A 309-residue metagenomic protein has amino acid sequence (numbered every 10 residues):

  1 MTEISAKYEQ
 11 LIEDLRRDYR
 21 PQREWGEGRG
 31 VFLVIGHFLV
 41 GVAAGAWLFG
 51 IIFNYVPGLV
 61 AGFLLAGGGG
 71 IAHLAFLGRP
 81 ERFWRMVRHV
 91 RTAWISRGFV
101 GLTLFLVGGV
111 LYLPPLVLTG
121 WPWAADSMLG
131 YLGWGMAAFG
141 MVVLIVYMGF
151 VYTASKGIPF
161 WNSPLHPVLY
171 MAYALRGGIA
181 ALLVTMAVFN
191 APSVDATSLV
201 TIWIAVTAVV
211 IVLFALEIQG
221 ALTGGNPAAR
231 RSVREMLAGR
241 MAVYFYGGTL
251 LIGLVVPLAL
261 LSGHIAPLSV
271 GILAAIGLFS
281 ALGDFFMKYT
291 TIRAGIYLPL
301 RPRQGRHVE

Functional and structural regions predicted by a protein language model:
M1-V56, V60-F63, A294: N-terminal signal-anchor module of multipass membrane proteins
G30-V31, I35-L39, H89-A93, G101-F286: Long, contiguous internal "core" modules enriched in hydrophobic/ aromatic residues
A43, W47, L64, I71 (+6 more regions): Residues within alpha-helical transmembrane segments of multi-pass membrane proteins, especially transporters, ion
A46-G108: Membrane helical hairpin/interfacial module
I52, G78, T153-K156, V188-P192 (+1 more regions): Membrane-interfacial segments
L77, E81, L213-E217, T290-I292: Short helix-terminus and kink motifs of transmembrane alpha helices, predominantly at the cytoplasmic interface
L282, F286-L298: Membrane-helix cytosolic exit motif
G295-E309: Short, highly charged, low-complexity non-transmembrane loops/tails of multi-pass membrane proteins
